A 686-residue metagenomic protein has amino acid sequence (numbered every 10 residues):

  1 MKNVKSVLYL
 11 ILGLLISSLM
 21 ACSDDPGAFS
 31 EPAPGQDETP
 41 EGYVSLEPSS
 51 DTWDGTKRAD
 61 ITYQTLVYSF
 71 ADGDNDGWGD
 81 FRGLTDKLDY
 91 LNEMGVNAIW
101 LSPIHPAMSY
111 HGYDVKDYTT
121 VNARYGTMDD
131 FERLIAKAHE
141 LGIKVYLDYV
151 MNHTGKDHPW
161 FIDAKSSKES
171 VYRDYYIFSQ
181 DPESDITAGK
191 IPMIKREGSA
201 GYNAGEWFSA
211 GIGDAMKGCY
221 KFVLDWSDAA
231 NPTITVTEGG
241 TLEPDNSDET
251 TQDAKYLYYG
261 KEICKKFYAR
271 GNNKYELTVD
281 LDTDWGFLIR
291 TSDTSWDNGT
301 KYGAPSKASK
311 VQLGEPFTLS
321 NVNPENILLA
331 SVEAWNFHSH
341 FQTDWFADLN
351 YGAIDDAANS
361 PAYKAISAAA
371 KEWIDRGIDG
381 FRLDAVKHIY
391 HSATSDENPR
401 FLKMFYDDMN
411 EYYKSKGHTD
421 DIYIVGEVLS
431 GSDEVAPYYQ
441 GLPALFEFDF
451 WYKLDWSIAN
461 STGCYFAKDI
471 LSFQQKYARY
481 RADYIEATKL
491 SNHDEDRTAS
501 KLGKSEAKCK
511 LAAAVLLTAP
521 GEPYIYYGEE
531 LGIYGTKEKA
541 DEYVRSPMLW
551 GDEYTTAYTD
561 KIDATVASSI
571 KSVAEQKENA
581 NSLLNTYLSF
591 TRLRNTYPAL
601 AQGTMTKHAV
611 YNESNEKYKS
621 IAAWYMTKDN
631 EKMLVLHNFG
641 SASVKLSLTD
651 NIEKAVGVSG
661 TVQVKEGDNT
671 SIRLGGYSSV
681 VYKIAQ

Functional and structural regions predicted by a protein language model:
M1-L8: Bacterial N-terminal signal peptides that target proteins for export
L10-S18: Bacterial N-terminal signal peptides
C22-D25, D37-C219, D225-A230, I289 (+5 more regions): Acidic/aromatic-lined carbohydrate-recognition and catalytic surfaces of CAZymes acting on diverse glycans
G27-A28, D54-T56, I61-Y63, W78 (+1 more regions): Insoluble glucan recognition modules
G35-G42, A136, H153, A229 (+11 more regions): Active-site-proximal helices and loops of the catalytic beta/alpha 8
G218, V658, G675-S678: Tight coil/turn sites that cap or link beta-strands
Y413-H418, K489-N492, R497, K501-M633 (+1 more regions): Loop/helix patches that line or flank the sugar-binding groove of alpha-linked glycan CAZymes
G667-Q686: C-terminal beta-strand-rich structural cap/linker in extracellular carbohydrate-active enzymes
